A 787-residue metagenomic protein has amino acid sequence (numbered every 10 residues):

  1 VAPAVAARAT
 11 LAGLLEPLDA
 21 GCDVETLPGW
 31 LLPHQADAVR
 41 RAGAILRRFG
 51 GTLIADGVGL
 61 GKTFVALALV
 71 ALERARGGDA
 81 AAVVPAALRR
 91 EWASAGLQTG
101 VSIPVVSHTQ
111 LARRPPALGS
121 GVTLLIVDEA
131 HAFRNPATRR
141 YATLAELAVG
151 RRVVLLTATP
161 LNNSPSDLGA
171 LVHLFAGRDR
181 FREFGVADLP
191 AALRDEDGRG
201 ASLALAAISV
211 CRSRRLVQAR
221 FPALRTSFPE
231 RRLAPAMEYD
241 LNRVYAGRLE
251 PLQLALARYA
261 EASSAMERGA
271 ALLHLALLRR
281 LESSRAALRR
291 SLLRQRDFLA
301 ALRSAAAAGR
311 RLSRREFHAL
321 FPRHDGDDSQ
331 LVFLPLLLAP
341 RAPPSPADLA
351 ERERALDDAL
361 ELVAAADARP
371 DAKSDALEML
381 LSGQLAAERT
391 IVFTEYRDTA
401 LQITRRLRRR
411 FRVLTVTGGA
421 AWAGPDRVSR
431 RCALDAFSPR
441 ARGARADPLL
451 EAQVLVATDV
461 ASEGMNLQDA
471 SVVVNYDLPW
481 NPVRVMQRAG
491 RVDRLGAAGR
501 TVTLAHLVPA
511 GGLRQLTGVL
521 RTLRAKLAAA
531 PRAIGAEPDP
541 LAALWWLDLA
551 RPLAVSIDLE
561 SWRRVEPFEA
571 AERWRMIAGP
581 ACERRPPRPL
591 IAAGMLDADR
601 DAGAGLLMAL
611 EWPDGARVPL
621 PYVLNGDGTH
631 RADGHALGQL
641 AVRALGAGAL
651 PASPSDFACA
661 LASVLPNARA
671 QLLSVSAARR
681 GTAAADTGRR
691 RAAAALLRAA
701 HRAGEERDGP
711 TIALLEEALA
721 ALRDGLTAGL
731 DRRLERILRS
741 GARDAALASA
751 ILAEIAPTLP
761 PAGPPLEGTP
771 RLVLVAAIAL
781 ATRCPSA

Functional and structural regions predicted by a protein language model:
A2-L18, A497-A787: C-terminal accessory region of SF2 helicases/translocases
A12-P33, R40, G50, K62-R140 (+3 more regions): SF2 helicase/translocase NTPase motor core, specifically the RecA-like lobe 1 inter-motif segment between Walker
V24-L31, G57, V65, L69-A71 (+6 more regions): Conserved Helicase C-terminal RecA-like lobe
R48-T52, R152, A387-R389, A452-Q453: Pre-Walker A (Motif I) flank of P-loop NTPase domains
I54, L156: Hydrophobic anchor at the beta1->P-loop junction of P-loop NTPases
L60, A132-N135, L161-N162, D398-T399 (+4 more regions): Residues immediately C-terminal
V105-G121, I126-F133, A137-G150, L155 (+3 more regions): Inter-lobe coupling linker of SF2 helicases/translocases
F411-Q515: Conserved RecA-like P-loop NTPase helicase motor core
